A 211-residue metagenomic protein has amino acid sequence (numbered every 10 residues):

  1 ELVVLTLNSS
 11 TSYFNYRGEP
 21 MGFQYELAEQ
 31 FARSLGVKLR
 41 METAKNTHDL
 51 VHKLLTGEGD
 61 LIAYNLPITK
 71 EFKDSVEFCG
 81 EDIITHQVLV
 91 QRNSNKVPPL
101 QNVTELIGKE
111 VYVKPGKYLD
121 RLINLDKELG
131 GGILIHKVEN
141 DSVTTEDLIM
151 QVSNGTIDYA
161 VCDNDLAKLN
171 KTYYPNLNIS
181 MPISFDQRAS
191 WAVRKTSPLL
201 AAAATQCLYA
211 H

Functional and structural regions predicted by a protein language model:
E1, Y25-S34, N93-L119, N154 (+2 more regions): Extended ligand-binding regions for polar small-molecule ligands
E1-D74, I135-V143, M150: Extracytoplasmic small-molecule ligand-binding "clamshell" domains of the periplasmic binding protein/Venus flytrap
T6-S10, T43-N46, P67, G80-D82 (+4 more regions): A mature extracytoplasmic/lumenal domain signature
S34-G36, K73, I84, L106 (+3 more regions): Short, well-ordered coil/turn elements that cap or connect secondary structure elements
H48, H52, T56, A63-S75 (+2 more regions): A ligand-binding cleft/hinge motif common to bilobed small-molecule-binding domains
L54, H86-Q91, A204: Mature, folded catalytic cores of secreted/periplasmic enzymes
V76-V90, S180-R188: Short Pro/Gly-enriched coil loops immediately N-terminal to beta-strands
V88, N93-N170: Pocket-lining segment of extracytoplasmic ligand-binding domains
